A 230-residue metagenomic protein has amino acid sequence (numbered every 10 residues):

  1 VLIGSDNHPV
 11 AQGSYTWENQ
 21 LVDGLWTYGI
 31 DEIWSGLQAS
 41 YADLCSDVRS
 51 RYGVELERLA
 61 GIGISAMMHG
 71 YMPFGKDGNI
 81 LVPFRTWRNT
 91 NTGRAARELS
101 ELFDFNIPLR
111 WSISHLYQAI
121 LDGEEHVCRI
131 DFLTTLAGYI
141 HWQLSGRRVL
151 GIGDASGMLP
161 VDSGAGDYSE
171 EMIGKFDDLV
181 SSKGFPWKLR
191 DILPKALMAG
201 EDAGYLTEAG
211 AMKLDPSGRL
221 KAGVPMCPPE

Functional and structural regions predicted by a protein language model:
V1-D31, N79-T86: Short glycine-rich, Thr/Ser-proximal phosphate-binding strand/loop in the N-terminal lobe of ATP-dependent enzymes
T27, D43-E230: Glycine-rich phosphate-binding/catalytic subdomain of phosphoryl-transfer and nucleotide/sugar-phosphate-processing
E32, G36: Charged catalytic carboxylate motif
